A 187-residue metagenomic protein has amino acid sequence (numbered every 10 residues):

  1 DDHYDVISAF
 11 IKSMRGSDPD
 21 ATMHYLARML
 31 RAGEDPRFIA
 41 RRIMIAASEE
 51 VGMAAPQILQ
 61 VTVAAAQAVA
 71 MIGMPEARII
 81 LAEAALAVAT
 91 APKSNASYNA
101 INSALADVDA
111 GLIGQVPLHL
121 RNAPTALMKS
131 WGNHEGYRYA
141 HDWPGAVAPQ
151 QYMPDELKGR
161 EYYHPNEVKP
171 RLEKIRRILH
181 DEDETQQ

Functional and structural regions predicted by a protein language model:
D1-I7, D18: Inter-lobe coupling/hinge segments of SF2-like helicase ATPases
G16-H141, G145-V147, Q151-Q187: Terminal-proximal interaction/regulatory segments of ATP-powered molecular machines
